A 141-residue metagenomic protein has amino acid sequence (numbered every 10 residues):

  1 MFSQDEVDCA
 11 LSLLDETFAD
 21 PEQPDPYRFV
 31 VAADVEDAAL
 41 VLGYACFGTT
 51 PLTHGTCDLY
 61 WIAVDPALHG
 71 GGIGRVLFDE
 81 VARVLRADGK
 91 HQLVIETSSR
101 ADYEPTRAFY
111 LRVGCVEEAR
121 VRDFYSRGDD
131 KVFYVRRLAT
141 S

Functional and structural regions predicted by a protein language model:
M1-A67, R75-E80, V84, D88 (+2 more regions): Acetyl-CoA-dependent GNAT
A63, S99-A101: Active-site-proximal loop/turn and secondary-structure-junction residues that shape catalytic pockets, frequently
G72: Conserved G/P- and acidic residue-centered "switch" motifs that form tight phosphate/ATP-binding loops in soluble
L85-S99: Conserved GNAT acetyl-CoA-binding A-motif
E96-S99, L111, C115-V132: Conserved catalytic-core motifs of GNAT/GCN5-like acyltransferases
T106: Helix-turn-helix
